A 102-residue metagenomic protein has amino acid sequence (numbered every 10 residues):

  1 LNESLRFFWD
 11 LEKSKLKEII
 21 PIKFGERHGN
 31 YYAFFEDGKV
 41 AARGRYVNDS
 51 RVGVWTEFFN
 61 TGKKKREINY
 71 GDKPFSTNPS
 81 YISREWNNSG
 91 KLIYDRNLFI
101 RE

Functional and structural regions predicted by a protein language model:
L1-E102: Glycine/tyrosine- and acidic-biased, solvent-exposed loop/turn segments at the edges of beta-strands
